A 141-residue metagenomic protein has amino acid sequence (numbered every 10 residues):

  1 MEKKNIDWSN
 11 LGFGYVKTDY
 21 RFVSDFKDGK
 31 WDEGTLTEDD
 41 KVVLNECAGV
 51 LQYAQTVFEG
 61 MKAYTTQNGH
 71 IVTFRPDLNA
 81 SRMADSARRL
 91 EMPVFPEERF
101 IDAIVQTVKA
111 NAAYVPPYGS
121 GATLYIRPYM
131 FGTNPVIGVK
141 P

Functional and structural regions predicted by a protein language model:
M1-P141: Conserved alpha/beta cores of soluble small-molecule-handling proteins
